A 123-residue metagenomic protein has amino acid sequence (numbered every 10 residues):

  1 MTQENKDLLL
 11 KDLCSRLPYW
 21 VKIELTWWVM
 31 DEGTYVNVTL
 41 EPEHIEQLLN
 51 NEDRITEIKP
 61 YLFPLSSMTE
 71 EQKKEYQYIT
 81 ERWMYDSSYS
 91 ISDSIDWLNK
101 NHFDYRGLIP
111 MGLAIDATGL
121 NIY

Functional and structural regions predicted by a protein language model:
M1-Y123: Structural boundary micro-motifs
